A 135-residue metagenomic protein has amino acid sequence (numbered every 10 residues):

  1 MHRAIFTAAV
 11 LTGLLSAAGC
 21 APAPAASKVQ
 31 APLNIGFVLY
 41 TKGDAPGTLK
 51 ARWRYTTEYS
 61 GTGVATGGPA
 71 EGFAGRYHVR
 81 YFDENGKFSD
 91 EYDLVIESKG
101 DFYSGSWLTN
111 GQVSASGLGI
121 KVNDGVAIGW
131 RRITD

Functional and structural regions predicted by a protein language model:
M1-A8: Bacterial N-terminal signal peptides that target proteins for export
A8-A17: Bacterial N-terminal signal peptides
A23-D135: Central antiparallel beta-sheet cores of small beta-barrel/beta-sandwich binding domains
